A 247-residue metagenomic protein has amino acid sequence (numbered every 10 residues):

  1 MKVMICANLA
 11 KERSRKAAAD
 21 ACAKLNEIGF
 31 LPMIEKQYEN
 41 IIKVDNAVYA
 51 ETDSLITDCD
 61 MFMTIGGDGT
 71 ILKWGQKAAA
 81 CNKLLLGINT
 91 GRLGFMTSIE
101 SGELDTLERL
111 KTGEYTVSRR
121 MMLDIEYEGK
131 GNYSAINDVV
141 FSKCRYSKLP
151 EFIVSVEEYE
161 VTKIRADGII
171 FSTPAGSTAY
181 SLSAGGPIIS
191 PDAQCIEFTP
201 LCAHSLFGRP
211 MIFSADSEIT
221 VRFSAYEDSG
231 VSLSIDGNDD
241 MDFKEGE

Functional and structural regions predicted by a protein language model:
M1-M61, K73, S101-T116, Y127-Y133: ATP/NTP phosphate-donor binding region
A10, D68-T70, G91-L93, A175-S177: Short glycine-rich anion-binding loops that position phosphate/pyrophosphate groups of nucleotides and phosphorylated
S14, G69-W74, T178-S183: Short glycine/serine/threonine-rich phosphate/pyrophosphate-binding segments that cradle anionic phosphate groups
L31, N82-L84: Proline-centered loop/turn at the N-terminus of a beta-strand
T64-D68, G75-A78: N-terminal glycine-rich "phosphate-gripper" loop used for MgATP/nucleotide binding and carboxylate activation
R92-D167: Catalytic core of DAGKc-family lipid kinases
E128, Y133, F141, Y146 (+2 more regions): ATP/nucleoside-binding phosphotransfer catalytic cores, i.e., glycine-rich phosphate-binding loops
Y159, K163-A166, F171-F207: Gly/Ser/Thr-rich active-site loops/lids in small-molecule metabolic enzymes that frequently grip phosphoryl groups
